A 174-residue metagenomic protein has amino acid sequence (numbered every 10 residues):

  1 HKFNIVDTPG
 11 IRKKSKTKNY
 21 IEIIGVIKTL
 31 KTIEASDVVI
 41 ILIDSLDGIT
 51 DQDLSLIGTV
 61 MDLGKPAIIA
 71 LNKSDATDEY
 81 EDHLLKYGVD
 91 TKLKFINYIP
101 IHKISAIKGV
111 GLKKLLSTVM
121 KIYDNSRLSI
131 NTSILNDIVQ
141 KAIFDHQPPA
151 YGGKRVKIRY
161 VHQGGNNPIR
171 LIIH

Functional and structural regions predicted by a protein language model:
H1-V6, G10, K14-I27, K31 (+2 more regions): C-terminal-of-GTPase-core extension/linker across diverse P-loop GTPases
